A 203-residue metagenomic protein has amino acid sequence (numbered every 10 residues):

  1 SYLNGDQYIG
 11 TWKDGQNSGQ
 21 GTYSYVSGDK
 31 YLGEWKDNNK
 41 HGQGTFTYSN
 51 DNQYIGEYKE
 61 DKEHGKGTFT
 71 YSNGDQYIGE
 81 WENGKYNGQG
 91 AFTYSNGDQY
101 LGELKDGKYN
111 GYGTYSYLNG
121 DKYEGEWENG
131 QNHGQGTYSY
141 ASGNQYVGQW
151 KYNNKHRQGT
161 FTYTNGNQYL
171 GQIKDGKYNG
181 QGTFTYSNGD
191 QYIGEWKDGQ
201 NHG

Functional and structural regions predicted by a protein language model:
S1-N4, S24-S27, T47-N50, T70-N73 (+5 more regions): Ser/Thr/Pro-rich low-complexity tandem-repeat tracts
L3, Q20, V26, K66 (+7 more regions): Intrinsically disordered, low-complexity proline-rich tandem-repeat tracts
Q7-N17, K30-H41, Y54-H64, Y77-N87 (+5 more regions): Conserved anchor residues at repeat-unit boundaries in beta-strand-based tandem repeats, strongest for the MORN repeat
